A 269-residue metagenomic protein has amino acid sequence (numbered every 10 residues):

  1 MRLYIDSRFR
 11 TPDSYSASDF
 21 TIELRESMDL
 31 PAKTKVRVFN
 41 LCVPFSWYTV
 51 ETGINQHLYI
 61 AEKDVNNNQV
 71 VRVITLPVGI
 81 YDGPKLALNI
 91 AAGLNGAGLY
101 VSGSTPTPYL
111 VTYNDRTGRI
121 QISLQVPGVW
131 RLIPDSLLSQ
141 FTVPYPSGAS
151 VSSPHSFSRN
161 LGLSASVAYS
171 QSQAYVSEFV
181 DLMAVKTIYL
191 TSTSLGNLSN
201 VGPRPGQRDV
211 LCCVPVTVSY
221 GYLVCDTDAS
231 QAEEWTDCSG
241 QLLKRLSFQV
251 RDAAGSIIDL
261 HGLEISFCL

Functional and structural regions predicted by a protein language model:
M1-L269: Flexible assembly/topogenesis modules
